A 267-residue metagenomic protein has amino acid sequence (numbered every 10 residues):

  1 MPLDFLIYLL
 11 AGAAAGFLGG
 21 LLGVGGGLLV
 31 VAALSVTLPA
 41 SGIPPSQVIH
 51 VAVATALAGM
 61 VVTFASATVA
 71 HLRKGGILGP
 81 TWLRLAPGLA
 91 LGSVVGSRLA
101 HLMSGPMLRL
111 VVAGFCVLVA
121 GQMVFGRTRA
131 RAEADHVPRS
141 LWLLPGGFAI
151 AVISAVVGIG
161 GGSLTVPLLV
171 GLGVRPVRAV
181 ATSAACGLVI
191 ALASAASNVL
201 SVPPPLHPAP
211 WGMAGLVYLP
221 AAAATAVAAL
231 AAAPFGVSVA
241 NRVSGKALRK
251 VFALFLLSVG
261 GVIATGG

Functional and structural regions predicted by a protein language model:
M1-L22, L29-H50, T55, F64-V156 (+3 more regions): Juxtamembrane transmembrane-helix boundary motif
G26, L192-S197: Hydrophobic alpha-helical transmembrane segments that constitute the membrane-spanning cores of multi-pass membrane
G59: N-terminal cofactor/phosphate-binding cores enriched in small/glycine residues, especially glycine-rich loops such as
